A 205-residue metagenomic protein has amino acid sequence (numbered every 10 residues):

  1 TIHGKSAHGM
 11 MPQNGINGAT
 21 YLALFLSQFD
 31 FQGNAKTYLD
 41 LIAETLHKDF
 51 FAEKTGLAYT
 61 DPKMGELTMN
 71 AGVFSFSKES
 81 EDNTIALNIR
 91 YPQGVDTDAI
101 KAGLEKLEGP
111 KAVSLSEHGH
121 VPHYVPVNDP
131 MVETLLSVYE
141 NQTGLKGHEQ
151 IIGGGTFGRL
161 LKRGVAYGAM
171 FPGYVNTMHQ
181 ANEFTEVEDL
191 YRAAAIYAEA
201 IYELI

Functional and structural regions predicted by a protein language model:
T1-G94: Midchain, well-structured core segments that form catalytic/ion-binding scaffolds
I2-H8, V113-H118, Y174-A181: A short small-residue
Q13-L24, E66, V95, A99 (+5 more regions): Conserved active-site and cofactor/substrate-binding residues in soluble primary-metabolism enzymes
T20-L24, Q28, A99-K106, T134-S137 (+1 more regions): Long, highly charged amphipathic alpha-helices
F29-G33, E105-K111, L204: A common structural junction motif
E53-T55, E133-T134, G158: Glycine-rich, charge-dense phosphate/pyrophosphate-binding loop(s) and the adjacent flexible "lid"/catalytic subdomain
F76, N83-G154: Substrate-recognition/cap regions that form aromatic- and gly/pro-loop-enriched pockets for small-molecule ligands
E79, L136-L204: Zn-dependent metallopeptidase/amidohydrolase metal-coordination segment
